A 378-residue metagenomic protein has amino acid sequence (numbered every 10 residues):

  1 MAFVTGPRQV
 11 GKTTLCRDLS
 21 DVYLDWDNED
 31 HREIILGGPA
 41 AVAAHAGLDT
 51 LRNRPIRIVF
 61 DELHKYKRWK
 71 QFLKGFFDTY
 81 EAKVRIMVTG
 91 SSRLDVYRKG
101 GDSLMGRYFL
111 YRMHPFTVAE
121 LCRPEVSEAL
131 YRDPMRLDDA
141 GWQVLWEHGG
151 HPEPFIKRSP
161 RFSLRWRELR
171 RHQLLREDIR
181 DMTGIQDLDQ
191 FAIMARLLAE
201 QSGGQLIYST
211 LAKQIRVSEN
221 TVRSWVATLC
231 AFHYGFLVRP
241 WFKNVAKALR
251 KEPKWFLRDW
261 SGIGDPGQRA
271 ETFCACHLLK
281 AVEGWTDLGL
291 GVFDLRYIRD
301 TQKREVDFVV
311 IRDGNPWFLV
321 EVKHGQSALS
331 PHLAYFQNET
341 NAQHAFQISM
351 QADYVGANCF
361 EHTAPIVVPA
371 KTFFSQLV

Functional and structural regions predicted by a protein language model:
V4: Hydrophobic anchor at the beta1->P-loop junction of P-loop NTPases
K12-T13: Conserved lysine of the Walker
L24-R57: Short glycine-rich substrate-engagement loop in P-loop NTPases that contacts/grips substrate
L51-W69: Conserved P-loop NTPase "ATPase switch" module shared by AAA+ and STAND
K70-V88, S92-L94, D102: Conserved catalytic/switch belt of AAA+ P-loop NTPases
R93, Y97-E200, G204-Q205: Interdomain motor-coupling "hinge/lid" segment immediately C-terminal to the ATP-binding subdomain of NTP-driven enzymes
F155, S159-P316: Accessory nucleic acid-recognition modules appended to NTPase machines
A352-V378: Domain-level recognition of nuclease-like catalytic cores that cleave nucleotide substrates
